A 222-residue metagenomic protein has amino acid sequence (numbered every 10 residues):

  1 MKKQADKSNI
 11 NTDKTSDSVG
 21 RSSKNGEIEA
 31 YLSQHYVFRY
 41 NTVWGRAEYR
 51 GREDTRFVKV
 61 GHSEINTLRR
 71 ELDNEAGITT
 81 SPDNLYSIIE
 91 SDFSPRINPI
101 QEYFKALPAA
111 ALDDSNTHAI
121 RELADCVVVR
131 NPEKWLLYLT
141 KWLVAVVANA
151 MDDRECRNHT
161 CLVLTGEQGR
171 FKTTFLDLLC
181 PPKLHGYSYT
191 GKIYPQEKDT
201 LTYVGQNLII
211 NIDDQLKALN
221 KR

Functional and structural regions predicted by a protein language model:
M1-S115, E133: N-terminal nucleic-acid engagement/recognition segments and initiation subdomains in replication, restriction
S81, P181-P182, N220: Generic structural signal for alpha-helix starts
S91-T200, V204-Q206: P-loop NTPase catalytic core of nucleic-acid-dependent motor ATPases
T200-R222: Conserved nucleotide-sensing/catalytic segment adjacent to the nucleotide-binding pocket in NTP-handling enzymes
